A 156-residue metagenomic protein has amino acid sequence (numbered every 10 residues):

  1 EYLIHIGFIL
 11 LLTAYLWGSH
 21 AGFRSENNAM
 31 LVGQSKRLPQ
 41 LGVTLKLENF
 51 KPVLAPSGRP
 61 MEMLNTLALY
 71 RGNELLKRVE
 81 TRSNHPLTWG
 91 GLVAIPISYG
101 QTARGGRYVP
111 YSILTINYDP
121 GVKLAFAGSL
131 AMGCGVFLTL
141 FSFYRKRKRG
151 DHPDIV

Functional and structural regions predicted by a protein language model:
E1-V156: Solvent-exposed, non-transmembrane regions of integral membrane proteins
